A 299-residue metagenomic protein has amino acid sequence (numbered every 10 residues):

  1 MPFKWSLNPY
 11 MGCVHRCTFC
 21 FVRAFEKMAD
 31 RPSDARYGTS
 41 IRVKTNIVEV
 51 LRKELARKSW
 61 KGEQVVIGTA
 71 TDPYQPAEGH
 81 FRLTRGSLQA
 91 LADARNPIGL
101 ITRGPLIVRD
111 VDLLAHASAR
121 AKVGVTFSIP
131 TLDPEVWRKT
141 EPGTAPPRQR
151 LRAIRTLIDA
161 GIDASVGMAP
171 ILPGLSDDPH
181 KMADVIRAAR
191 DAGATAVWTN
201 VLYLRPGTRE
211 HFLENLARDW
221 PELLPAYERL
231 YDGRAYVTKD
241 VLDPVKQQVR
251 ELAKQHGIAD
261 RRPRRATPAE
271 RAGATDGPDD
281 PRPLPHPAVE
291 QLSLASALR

Functional and structural regions predicted by a protein language model:
M1-V14, T18-T126, P130-R138, P147-R155: Conserved Radical SAM active-site core
V14, S59, D159, A188-D191: Alpha-helix termination/capping residues and helix-transition junctions
F81, R85, T144-L151, P179-A183 (+2 more regions): Non-membrane alpha-helical structural segments and their capping/turn regions in soluble enzymes
Q89, D93, L151-A160, V241-Q247 (+1 more regions): Alpha-helix-loop-beta-strand connector modules within alpha/beta enzyme cores
R95-N96, I162, A194: A structural motif
L132-P134, E141-G143, T156-D178, L202-L204: Conserved strand-turn element in the central/C-terminal portion of the radical SAM core barrel that lines
G174-R299: Auxiliary Fe-S-binding modules of radical SAM enzymes
